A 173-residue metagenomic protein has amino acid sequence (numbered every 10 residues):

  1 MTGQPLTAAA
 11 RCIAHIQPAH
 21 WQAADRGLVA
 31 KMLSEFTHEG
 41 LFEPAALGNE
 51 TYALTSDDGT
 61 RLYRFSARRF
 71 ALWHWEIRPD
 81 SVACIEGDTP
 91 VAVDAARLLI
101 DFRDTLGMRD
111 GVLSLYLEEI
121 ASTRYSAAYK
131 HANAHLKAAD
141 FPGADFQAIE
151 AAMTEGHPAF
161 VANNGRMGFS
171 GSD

Functional and structural regions predicted by a protein language model:
M1-D173: Noncatalytic N-terminal accessory/assembly modules of large enzymes
